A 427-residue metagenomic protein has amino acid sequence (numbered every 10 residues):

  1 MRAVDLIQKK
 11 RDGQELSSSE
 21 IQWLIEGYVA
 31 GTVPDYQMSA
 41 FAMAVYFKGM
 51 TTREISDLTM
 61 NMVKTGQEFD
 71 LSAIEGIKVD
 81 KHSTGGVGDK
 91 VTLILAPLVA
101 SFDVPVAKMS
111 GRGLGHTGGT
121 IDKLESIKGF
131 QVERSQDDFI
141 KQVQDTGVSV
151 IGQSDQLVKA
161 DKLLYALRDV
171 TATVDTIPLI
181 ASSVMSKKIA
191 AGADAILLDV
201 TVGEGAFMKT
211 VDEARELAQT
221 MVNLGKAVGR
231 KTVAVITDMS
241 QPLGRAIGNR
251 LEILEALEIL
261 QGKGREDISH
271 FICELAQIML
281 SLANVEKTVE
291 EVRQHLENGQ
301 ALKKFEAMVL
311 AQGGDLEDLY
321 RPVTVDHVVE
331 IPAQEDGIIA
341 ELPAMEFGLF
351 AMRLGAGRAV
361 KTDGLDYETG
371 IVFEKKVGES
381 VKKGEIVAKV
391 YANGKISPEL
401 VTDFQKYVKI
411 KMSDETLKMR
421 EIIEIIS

Functional and structural regions predicted by a protein language model:
M1-G88, A307-A311, I423-S427: Acidic, glycine/proline-rich low-complexity segments that act as flexible tails and inter-domain linkers
D5, K10, E15-S17, Y28 (+6 more regions): Well-ordered secondary-structure scaffolds
F47-K48, L93-A107, K187-G192, A227-V228 (+1 more regions): Alpha-helix C-terminal capping segments
I77-A100, V104-H116: Glycine/serine-rich anion-binding loops at beta->alpha junctions that coordinate negatively charged ligand groups
T92, S110, T117-D122, S154 (+3 more regions): Short acidic, glycine/serine/threonine-rich loops at helix termini
M109, V143, I151-Q153, V184 (+2 more regions): Short beta-strand segments
K123-S149, Q219-G225, G229: A glycine-rich helix N-cap at a beta->alpha junction
Q144-A193: Phosphate/diphosphate-binding glycine-rich loops and adjacent basic-rich segments that engage nucleotide
